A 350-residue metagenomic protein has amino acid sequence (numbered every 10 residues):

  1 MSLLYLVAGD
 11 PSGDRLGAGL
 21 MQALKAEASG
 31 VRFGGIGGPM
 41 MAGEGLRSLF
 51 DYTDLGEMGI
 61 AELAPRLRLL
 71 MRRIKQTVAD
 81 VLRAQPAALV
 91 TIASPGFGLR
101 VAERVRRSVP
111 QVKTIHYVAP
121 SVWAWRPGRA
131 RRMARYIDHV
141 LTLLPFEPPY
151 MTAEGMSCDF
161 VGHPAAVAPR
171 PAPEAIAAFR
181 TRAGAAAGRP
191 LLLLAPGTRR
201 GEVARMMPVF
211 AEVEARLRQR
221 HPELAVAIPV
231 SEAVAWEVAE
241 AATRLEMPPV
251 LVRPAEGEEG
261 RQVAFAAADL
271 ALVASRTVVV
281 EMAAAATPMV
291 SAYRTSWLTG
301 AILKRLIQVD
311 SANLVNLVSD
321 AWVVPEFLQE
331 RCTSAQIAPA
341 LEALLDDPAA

Functional and structural regions predicted by a protein language model:
M1-A350: Nucleotide-activated sugar donor-binding and catalytic core shared by glycosyltransferases and related lipid-linked
